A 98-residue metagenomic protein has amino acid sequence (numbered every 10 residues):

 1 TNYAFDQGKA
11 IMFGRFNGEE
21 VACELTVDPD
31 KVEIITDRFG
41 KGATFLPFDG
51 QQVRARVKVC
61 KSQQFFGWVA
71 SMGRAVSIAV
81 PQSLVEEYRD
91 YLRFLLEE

Functional and structural regions predicted by a protein language model:
T1-Y3: Short, conserved active-site entrance elements at the starts or edges of catalytic domains
F5-E98: Polybasic (Lys/Arg-rich)
